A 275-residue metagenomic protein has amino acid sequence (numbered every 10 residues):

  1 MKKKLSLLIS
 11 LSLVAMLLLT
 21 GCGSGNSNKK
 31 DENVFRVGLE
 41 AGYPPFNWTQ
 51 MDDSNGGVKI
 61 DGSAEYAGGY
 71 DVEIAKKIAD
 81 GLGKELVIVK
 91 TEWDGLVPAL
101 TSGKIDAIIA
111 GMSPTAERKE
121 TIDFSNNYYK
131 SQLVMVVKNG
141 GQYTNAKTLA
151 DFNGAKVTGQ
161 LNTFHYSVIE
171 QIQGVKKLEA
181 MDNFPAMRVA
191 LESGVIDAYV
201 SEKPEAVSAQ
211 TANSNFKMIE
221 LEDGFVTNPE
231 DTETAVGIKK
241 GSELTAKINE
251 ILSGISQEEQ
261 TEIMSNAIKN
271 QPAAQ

Functional and structural regions predicted by a protein language model:
M1-I9: Bacterial N-terminal signal peptides that target proteins for export
L17-G21: C-terminal motif of bacterial Sec signal peptides marking the signal peptidase cleavage site
G23, V72-G81, T163, P229-A273: Extended ligand-binding regions for polar small-molecule ligands
K29-M112: Extracytoplasmic small-molecule ligand-binding "clamshell" domains of the periplasmic binding protein/Venus flytrap
A41, K130-N139, T211-L252, N270-Q275: Periplasmic-binding protein-like
P44, A64-D80, M112, V134-R188 (+1 more regions): Bilobed "Venus flytrap"/periplasmic-binding protein-like clamshell domains and structurally analogous long
E85-D151, V226-T227: Acidic, polar ligand-binding/catalytic clefts
G95, G111-T121, V168-Q171, E192-S193 (+1 more regions): A ligand-binding cleft/hinge motif common to bilobed small-molecule-binding domains
